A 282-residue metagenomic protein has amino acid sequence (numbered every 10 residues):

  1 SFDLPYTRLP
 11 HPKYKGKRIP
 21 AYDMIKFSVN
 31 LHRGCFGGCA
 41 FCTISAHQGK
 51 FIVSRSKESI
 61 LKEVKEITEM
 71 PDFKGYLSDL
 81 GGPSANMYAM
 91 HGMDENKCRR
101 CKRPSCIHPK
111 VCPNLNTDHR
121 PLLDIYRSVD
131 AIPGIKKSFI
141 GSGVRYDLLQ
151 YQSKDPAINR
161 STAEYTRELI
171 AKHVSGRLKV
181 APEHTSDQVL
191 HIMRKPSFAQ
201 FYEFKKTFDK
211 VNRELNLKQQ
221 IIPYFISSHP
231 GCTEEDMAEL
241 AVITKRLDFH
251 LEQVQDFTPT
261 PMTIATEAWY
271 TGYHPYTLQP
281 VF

Functional and structural regions predicted by a protein language model:
S1, C35, C39, I60 (+2 more regions): Conserved, mostly hydrophobic/aromatic
S1-P5, L9: Glycine-rich, aromatic-lined ligand/substrate-binding cores of catalytic and carbohydrate-binding domains
K15-T43, Y76, T258: N-terminal pre-triad scaffold of radical SAM enzymes
S28-F41, F51-I52, S59, E63 (+3 more regions): Cysteine-centered iron-sulfur cluster-binding motifs in ferredoxin-type domains/subunits of redox enzymes
K65-I222, I226-P230: Conserved SAM/AdoMet-binding glycine-rich loop
A163-S175, A241-P261, T266: Structural recognition of alpha->loop->beta junctions
H229-R246: Catalytic cores of alpha/beta
E235, H250-L251, F257-F282: C-terminal accessory regions of radical SAM enzymes
